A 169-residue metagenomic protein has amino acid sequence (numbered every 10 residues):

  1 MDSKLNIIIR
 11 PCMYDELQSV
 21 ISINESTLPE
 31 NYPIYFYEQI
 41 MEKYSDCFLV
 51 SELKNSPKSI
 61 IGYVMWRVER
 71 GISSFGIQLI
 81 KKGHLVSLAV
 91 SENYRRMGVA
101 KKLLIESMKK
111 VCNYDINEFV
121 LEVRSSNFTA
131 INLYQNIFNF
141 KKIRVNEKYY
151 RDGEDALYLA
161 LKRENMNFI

Functional and structural regions predicted by a protein language model:
M1-M13, E164-I169: Eukaryotic N-terminal low-complexity, Ser/Thr- and Lys/Arg-rich leader segments that predominantly function as
M1-S3, S74-Q78, N136: Intrinsically disordered, low-complexity regulatory tails flanking kinase catalytic domains
I8, H84-V86, F119: Conserved Rossmann-like nucleotide-binding pocket used by diverse enzymes that bind dinucleotide cofactors
Y14-N93, L104-Y114, K162-F168: Acetyl-CoA-dependent GNAT
Y44-S45, N127, Y150-D155: Short acidic/glycine-enriched loop/turn segments that link adjacent beta-strands
G71, V120-E122, Q135-Y158: Conserved catalytic-core motifs of GNAT/GCN5-like acyltransferases
S87-I105, Y114, E118, R124-N132 (+1 more regions): Conserved glycine-rich acetyl-CoA-binding loop
